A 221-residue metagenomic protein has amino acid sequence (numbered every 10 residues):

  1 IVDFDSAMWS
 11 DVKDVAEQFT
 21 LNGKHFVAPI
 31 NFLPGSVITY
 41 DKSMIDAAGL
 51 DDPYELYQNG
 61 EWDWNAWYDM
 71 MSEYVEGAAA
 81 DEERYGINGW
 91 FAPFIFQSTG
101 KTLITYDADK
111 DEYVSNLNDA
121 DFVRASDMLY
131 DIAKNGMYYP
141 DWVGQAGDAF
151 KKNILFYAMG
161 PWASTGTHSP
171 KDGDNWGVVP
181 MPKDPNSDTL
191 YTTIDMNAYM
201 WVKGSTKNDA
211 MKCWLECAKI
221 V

Functional and structural regions predicted by a protein language model:
I1-D11, A48, L155-F156, K171 (+1 more regions): Extracytoplasmic "Venus flytrap"/periplasmic binding protein-like
V2-D11, L56-N59, L103-R124, K183-L190: Short, solvent-exposed loop/beta-turn-alpha elements that line the ligand-binding surface or hinge of extracytoplasmic
E17-I38, D46, D63-V114: Extracytoplasmic/periplasmic solute-binding protein
S43-Y57: Aromatic-glycine-rich donor-binding/catalytic loop that engages nucleotide-sugar donors across glycosyltransferases
I45, Y68-Y74, G144-Y157: Short helices/loops that flank or line small-molecule/ion binding pockets
Y68-M71, Y106-W142: Glycine-centered hinge/linker elements that transmit conformational signals in sensory and ligand-binding systems
W90-F91, A158-T165: Beta->alpha turn/N-cap motifs
S169-V221: Extracytoplasmic/periplasmic substrate-recognition and gating elements
